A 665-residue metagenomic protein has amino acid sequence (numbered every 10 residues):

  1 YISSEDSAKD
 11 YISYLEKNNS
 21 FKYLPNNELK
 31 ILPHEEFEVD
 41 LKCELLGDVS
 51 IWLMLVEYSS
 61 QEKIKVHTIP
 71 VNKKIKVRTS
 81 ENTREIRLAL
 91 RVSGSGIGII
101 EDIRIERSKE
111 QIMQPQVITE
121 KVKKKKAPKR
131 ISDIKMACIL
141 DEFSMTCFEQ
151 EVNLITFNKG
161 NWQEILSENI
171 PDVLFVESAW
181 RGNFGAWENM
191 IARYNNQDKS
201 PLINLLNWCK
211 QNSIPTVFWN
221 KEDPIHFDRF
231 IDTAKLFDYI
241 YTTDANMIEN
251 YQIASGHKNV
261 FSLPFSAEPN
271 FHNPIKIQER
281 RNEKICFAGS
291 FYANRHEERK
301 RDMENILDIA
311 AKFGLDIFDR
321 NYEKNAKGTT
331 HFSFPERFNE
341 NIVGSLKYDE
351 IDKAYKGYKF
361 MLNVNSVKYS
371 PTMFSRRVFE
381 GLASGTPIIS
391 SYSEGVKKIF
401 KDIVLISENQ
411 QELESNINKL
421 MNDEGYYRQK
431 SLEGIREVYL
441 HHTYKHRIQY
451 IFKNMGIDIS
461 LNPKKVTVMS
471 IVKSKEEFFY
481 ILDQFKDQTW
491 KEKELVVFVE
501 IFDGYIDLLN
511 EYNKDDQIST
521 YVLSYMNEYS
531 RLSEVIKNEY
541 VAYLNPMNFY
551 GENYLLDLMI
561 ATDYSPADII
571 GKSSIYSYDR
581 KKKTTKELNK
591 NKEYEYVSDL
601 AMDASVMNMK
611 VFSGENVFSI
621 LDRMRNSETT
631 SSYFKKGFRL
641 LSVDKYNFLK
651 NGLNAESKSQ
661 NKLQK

Functional and structural regions predicted by a protein language model:
Y1-E120: Extracellular and organelle-lumenal recognition/adhesion modules and their flexible linkers in secreted
Q61, M113-N204, C209-F227, I231 (+6 more regions): N-terminal pre-catalytic "stem/leader" segment of glycosyltransferase-like enzymes
T119-N169, S178-N189, Y194-P201, T243-I248 (+2 more regions): Nucleotide-sugar donor-binding catalytic core of glycosyltransferases
E149, T330, F334-E340, G344-Y348 (+3 more regions): Catalytic binding pocket for nucleotide-activated donors in carbohydrate/polymer assembly enzymes
Y355, L432-E433, A601-M602, K610-K665: C-terminal catalytic/acceptor-binding lobe
D483-E492: Short, acidic, metal-binding catalytic loop of nucleotide-sugar glycosyltransferases
E534, G551-R623: Conserved catalytic core of nucleotide-sugar-dependent glycosyltransferases
K537-G551: Short beta-strand-to-loop acidic/aromatic patch adjacent to the donor-nucleotide binding site
